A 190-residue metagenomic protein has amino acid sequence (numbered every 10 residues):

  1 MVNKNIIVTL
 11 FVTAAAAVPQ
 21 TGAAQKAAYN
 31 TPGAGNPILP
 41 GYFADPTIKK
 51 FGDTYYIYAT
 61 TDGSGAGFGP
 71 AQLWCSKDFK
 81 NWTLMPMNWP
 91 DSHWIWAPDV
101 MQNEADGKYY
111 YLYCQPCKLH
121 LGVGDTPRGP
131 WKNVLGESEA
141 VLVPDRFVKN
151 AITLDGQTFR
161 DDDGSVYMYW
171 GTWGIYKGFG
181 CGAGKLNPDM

Functional and structural regions predicted by a protein language model:
M1-P19: Fungal secretory targeting signals
V18-M190: Carbohydrate-active catalytic/glycan-binding domains of CAZyme proteins, especially the secreted or lumenal ectodomains
